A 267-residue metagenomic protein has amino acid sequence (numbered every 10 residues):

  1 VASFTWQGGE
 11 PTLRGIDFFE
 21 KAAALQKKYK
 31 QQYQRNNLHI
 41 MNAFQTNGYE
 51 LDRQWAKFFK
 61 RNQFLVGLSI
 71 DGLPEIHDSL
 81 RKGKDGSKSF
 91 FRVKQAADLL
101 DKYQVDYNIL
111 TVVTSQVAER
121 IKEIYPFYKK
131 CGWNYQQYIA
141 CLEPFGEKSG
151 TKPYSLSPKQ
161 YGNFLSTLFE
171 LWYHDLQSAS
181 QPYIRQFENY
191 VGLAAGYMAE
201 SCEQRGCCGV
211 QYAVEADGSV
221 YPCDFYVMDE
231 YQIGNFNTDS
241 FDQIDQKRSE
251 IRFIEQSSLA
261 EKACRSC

Functional and structural regions predicted by a protein language model:
V1-Q7, R14-C141: Radical SAM/AdoMet-radical enzyme domain recognition
G15-F18, V210-Y212, S266: Secondary-structure capping and boundary motifs in well-ordered enzyme cores
S79-F91, D98-C207, A213, V227-I233: Radical SAM enzyme [4Fe-4S]-AdoMet core and its adjacent flexible, acidic and glycine-rich loops/tails across
C202, C208, C223, C264-C267: Short cysteine clusters
V227-S266: Membrane-interface junctions of multi-pass transporters
